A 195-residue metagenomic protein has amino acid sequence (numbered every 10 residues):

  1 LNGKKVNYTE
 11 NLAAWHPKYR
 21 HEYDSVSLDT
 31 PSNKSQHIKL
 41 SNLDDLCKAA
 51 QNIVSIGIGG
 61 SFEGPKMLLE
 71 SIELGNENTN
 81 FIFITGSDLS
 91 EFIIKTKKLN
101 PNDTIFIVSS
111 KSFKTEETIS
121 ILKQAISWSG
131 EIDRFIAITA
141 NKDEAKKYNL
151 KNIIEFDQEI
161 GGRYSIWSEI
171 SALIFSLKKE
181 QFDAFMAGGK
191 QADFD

Functional and structural regions predicted by a protein language model:
L1-K48: Extended, charge-enriched "interface" segments that sit outside catalytic cores
K48-D195: Glycine-rich phosphate-binding loops that contact phosphosugars or nucleotide phosphates
